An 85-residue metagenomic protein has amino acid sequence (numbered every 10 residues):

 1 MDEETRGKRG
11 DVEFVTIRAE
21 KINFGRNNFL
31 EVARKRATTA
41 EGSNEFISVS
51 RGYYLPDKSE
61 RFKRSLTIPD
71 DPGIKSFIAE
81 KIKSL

Functional and structural regions predicted by a protein language model:
M1-N27: Negatively charged, low-complexity tracts enriched in Asp/Glu with abundant Ser/Thr
D2-T5, L30-V32, I47, D71: General helical secondary-structure elements
V12-F14, N44, D71, K75: Low-complexity, intrinsically disordered short peptide segments enriched in small/polar/basic residues
V15-E20, K35, K81, L85: Compositionally biased, intrinsically disordered low-complexity segments
E20-I22, A37, G73: Intrinsic disorder/low-complexity segments
N27-R64: A short, structured beta-strand/loop element
P56-L85: Mixed-charge, Lys/Arg-enriched low-complexity segments
